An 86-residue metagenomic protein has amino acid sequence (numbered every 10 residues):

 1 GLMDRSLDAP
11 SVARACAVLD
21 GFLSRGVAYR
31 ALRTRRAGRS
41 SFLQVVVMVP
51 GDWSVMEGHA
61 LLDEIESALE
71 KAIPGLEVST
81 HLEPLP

Functional and structural regions predicted by a protein language model:
G1-P86: Alpha-helical transmembrane segments and adjacent TM-loop junctions that form the membrane-embedded core of multi-pass
